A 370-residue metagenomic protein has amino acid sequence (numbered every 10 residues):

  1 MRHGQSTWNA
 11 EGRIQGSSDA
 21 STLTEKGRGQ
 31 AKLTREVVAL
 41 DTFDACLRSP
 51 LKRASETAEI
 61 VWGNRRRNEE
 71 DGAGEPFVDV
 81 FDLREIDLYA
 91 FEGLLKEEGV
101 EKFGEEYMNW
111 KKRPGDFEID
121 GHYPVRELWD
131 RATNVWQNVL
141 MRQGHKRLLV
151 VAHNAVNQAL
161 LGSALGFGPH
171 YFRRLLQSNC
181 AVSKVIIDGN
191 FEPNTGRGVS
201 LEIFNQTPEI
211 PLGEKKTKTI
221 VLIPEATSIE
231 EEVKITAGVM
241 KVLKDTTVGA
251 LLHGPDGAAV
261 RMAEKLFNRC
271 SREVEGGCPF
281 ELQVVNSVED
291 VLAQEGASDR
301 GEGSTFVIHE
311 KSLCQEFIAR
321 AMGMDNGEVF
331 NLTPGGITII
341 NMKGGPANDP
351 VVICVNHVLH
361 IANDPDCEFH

Functional and structural regions predicted by a protein language model:
M1-S6, L222-A226: N-terminal nucleotide-binding beta1-loop-alpha1 segment
S6-A20, S228-E230: Glycine-rich N-terminal loop/short-helix segment of MobA-like nucleotidyltransferase
T24-R28, E127: Conserved AMP-binding/adenylate-forming core of the ANL superfamily
K32-M108, S183, T219-G303: Phosphate-coordination/substrate-recognition cap region in phosphate-metabolizing enzymes
R48-S49, D130, V151-A152, H253-G254 (+1 more regions): Short beta-strand scaffold positions
L88-E98, G144, G162-G249, N268 (+2 more regions): Acidic, low-complexity terminal tails and accessory targeting/binding regions of phosphate-metabolizing enzymes
E106-E127: Short glycine/proline- and acidic residue-enriched helix-loop micro-motifs that form flexible lids or anion-recognition
N138-V139, K146-A155, K218-I220, S298-S312: Generic beta-sheet signal
